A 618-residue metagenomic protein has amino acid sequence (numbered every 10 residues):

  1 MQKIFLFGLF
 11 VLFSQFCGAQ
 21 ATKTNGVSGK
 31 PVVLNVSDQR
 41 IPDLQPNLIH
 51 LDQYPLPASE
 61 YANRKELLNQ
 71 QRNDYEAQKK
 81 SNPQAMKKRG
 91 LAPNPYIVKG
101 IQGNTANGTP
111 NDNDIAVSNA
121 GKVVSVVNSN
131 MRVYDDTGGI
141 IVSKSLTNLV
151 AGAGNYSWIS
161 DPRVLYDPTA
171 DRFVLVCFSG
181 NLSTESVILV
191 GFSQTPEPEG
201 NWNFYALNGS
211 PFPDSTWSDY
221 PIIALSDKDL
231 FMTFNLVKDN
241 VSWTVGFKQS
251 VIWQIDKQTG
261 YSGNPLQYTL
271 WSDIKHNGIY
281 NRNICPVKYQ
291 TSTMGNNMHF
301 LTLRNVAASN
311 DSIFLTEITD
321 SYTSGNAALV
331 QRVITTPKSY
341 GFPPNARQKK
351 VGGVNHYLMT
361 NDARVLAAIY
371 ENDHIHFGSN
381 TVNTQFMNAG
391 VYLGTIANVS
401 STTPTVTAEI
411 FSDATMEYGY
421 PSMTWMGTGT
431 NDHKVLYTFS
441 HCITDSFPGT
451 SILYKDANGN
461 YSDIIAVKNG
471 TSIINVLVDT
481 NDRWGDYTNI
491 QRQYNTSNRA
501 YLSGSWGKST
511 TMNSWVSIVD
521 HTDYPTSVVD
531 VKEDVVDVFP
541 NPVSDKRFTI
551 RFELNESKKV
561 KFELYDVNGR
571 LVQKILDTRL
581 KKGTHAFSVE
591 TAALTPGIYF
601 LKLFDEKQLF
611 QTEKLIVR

Functional and structural regions predicted by a protein language model:
M1-K23, V528-V531, V589, F600 (+1 more regions): Bacterial Sec-dependent N-terminal signal peptides
Q20-P525: C-terminal PAP-associated
R132, K561-Y565: Beta-strand signatures of extracellular beta-sandwich domains
T381-N383, S440-H441, P540, R551-E556 (+2 more regions): Non-cytosolic beta-sheet module surface loops
H521-F539, D545, E553-N555, R570: Residue-level detector of functionally pivotal "anchor" positions at catalytic/ligand-binding pockets or at interdomain
L564-V572, Y599: Short, glycine-anchored, charge-dense loop/turn motifs used at functional sites
L576-K607: Short, surface-exposed loop/turn motifs with a glycine/proline- and acidic-biased composition
K614-R618: Short beta-strand edge segments in extracellular beta-sheet folds
